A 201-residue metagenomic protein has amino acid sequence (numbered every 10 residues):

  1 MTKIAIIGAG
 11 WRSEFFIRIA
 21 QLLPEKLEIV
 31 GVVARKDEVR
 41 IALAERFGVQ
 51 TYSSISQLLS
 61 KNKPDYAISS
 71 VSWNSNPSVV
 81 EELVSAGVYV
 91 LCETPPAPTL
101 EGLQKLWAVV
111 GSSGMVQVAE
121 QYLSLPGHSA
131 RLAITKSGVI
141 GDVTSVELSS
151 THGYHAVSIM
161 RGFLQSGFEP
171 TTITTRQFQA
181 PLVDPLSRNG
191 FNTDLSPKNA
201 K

Functional and structural regions predicted by a protein language model:
M1-F47: N-terminal Rossmann-like dinucleotide-binding module
L27-G31, D65-A67, T144-S145: Short active-site oxyanion
A42-V49, K105-V110: Short, conserved SAM-binding/catalytic segment of Class I S-adenosyl-L-methionine-dependent methyltransferases
Q50-S54: Short acidic-hydrophobic, aromatic-tinged amphipathic segments that line or gate anion-handling sites
K61, D65-Y66, V71-W73, P77-L123: Beta-strand-loop-alpha-helix segment that lines the small-molecule cofactor/substrate pocket of alpha/beta enzymes
P126-S145: Rossmann-like NAD(P)H-binding beta-loop-alpha module
D142-K201: Rossmann-like dinucleotide-binding domain that binds NAD(P)(H)
